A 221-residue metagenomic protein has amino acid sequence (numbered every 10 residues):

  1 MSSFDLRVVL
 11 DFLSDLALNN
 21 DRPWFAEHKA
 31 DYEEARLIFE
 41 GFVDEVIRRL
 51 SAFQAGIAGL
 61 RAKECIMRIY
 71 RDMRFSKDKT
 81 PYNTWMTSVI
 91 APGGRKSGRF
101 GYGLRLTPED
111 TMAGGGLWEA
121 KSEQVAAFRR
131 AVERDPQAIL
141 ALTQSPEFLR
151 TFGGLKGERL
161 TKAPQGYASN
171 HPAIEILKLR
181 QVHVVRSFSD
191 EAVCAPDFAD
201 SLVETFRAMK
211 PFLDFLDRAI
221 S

Functional and structural regions predicted by a protein language model:
M1-S221: Charge-dense, helix-prone N-terminal extensions
